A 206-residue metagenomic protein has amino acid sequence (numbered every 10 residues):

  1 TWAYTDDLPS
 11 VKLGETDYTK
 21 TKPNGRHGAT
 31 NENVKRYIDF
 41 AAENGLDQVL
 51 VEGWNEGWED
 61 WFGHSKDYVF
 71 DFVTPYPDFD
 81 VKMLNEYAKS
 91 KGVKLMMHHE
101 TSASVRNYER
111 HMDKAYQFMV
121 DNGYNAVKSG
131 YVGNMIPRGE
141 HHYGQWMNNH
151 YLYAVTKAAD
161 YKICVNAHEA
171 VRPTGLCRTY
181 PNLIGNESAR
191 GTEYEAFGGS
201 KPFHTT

Functional and structural regions predicted by a protein language model:
T1-K91, H99: Conserved structural scaffold segments of CAZyme catalytic domains across common CAZy folds
G53-T206: Aromatic- and carboxylate-enriched substrate-binding clefts and catalytic-loop regions of carbohydrate-active enzymes
